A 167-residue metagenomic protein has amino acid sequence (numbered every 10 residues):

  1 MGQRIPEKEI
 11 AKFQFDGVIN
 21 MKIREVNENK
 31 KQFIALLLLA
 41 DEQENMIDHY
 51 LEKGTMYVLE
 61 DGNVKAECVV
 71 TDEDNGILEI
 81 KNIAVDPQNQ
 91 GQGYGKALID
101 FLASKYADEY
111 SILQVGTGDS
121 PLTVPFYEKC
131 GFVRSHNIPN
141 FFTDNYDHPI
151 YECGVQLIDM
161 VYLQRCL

Functional and structural regions predicted by a protein language model:
M1-N20: N-terminal amphipathic/basic-hydrophobic helices that include classical n-h-c signal peptides and signal-anchor
Q14-N29, V161, L167: Conserved N-terminal entry element of GNAT/NAT acetyltransferase domains
R24-P87, I99: Acetyl-CoA-dependent GNAT
G54-M56, L157-Y162: Short hydrophobic/aromatic beta-strand or adjacent loop that forms the aromatic wall/cage of a ligand/substrate-binding
N89, G93-F101: Conserved acetyl-CoA pyrophosphate-binding loop and the N-cap/start of the following alpha-helix in GNAT-like
Y106-D119: Conserved GNAT acetyl-CoA-binding A-motif
Q114-G116, E128, V133-G154: Conserved catalytic-core motifs of GNAT/GCN5-like acyltransferases
